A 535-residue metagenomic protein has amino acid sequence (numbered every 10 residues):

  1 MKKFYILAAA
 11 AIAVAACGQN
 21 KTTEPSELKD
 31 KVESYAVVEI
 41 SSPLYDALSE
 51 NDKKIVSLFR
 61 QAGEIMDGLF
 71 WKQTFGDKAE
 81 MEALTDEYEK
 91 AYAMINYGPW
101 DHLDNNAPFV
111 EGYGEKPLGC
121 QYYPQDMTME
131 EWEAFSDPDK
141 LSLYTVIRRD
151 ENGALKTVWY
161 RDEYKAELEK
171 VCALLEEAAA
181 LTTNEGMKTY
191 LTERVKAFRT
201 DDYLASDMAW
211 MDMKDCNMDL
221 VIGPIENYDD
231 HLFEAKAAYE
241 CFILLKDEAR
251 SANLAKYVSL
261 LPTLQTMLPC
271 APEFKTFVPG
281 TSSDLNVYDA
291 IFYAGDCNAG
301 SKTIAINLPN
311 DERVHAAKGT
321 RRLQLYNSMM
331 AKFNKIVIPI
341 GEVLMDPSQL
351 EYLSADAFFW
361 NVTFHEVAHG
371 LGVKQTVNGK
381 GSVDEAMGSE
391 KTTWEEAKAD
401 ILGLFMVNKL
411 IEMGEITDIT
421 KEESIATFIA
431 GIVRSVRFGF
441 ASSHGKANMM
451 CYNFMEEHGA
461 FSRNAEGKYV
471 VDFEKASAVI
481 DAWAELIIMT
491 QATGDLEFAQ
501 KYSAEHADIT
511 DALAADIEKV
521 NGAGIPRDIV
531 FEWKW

Functional and structural regions predicted by a protein language model:
V14-A16: C-terminal motif of bacterial Sec signal peptides marking the signal peptidase cleavage site
E24-Y190: N-terminal helix-rich structural modules
S49, N184, T392-K409: An active-site-proximal "capping" alpha-helix that borders the catalytic cofactor pocket
S49, W360-K374, A399, L404: Active-site recognition of the HExxH zinc-binding catalytic motif
Y160-L350, S354: Contiguous, non-catalytic segments that form substrate-binding/exosite surfaces or channel walls
V373-A397: Post-HEXXH active-site segment of zinc metalloproteases
L404-K501: Long, well-structured alpha-helical subdomains associated with metal-dependent extracellular/ecto-lumenal hydrolases
I487-W535: Extended, compositionally biased alpha-helical segments that mediate assembly or anchoring
